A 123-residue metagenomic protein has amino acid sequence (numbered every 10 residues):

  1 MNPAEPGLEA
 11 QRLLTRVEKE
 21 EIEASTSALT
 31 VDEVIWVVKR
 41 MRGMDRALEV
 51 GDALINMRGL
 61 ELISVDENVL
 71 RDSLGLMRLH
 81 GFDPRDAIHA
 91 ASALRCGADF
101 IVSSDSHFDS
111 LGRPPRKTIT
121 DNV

Functional and structural regions predicted by a protein language model:
M1-T26, K39-E49, S106, R116 (+1 more regions): Short, well-structured N-terminal submotif of metal-dependent ribonuclease cores
N2, T30, I55-L79: Acidic catalytic patch
K19-A24, G59-E61, G97-F100: Short active-site oxyanion
S25-T26, S64, P84, S103: Short beta-strand scaffold positions
T30, V69, H89, H107-F108: Alpha-helix capping/helix-boundary segments
A90-V123: Acidic, PIN/NYN-like endoribonuclease modules and their adjacent C-terminal/linker elements
